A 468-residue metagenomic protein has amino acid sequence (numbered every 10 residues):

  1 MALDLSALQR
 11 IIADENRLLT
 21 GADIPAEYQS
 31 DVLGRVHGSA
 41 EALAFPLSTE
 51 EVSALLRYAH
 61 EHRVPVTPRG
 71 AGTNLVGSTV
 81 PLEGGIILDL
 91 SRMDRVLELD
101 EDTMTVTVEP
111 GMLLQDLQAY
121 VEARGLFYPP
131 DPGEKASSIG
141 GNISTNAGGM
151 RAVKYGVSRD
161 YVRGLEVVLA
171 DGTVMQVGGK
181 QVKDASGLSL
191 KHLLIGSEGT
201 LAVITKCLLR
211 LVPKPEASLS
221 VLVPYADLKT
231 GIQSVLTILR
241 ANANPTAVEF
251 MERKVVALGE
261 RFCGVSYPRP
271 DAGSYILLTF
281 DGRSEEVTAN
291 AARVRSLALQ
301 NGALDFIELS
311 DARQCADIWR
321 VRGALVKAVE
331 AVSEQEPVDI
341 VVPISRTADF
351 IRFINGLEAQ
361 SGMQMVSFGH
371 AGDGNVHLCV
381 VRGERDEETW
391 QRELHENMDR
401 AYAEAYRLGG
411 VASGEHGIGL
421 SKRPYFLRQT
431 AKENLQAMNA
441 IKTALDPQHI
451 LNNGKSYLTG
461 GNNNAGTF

Functional and structural regions predicted by a protein language model:
M1-F468: Noncatalytic alpha-helical scaffold of FAD-dependent oxidoreductases
